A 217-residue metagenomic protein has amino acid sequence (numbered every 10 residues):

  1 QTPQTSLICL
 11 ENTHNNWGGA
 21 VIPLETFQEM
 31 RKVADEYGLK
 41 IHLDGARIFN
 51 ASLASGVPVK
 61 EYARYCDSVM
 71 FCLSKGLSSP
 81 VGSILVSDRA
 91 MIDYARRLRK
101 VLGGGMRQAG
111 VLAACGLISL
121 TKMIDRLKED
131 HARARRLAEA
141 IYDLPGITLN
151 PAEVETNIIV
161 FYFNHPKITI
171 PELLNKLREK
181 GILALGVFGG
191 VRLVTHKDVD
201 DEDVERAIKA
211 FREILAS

Functional and structural regions predicted by a protein language model:
Q1-A152, T156-K180, A184-V199, A207-L215: Conserved PLP-enzyme active-site core in the AAT-like
E202: Phosphate-binding glycine-rich loop
